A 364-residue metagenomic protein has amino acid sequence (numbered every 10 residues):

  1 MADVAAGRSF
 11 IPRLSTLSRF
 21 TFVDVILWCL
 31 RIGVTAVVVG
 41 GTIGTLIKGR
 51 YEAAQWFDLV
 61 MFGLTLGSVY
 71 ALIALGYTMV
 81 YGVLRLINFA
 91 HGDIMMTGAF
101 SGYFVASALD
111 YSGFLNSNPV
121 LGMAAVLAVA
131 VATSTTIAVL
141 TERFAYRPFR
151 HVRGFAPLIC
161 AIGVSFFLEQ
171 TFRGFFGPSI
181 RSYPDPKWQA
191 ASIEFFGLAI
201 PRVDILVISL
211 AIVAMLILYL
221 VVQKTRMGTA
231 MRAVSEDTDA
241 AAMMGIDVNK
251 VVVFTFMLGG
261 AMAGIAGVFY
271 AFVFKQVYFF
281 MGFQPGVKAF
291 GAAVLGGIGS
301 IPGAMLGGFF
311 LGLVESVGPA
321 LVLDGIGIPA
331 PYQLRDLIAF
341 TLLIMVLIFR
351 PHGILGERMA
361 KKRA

Functional and structural regions predicted by a protein language model:
M1-T45, F175, E236-M243, D247-K250 (+1 more regions): Cytosolic-side transmembrane-helix boundaries in multi-pass membrane proteins
A2-I73, S101, G113-A125, R153-A156 (+2 more regions): Membrane-interfacial amphipathic/re-entrant helices at transmembrane-helix boundaries
I11, M61, V83-L140, L321-P329: Membrane-embedded helix boundary and interhelical linker motif in transport proteins
W56-V105, L140-A156, L295-I301: Single transmembrane alpha-helix segments in multi-pass membrane proteins
L66, A199-Y278, I301-G307: Helix-loop-helix "hairpin" substructures at the membrane interface of multi-pass membrane proteins
G113-V164, T171, L218, L306-L311 (+2 more regions): Alpha-helical transmembrane segments within multi-pass membrane transporters and channels
N118, M123-V131, V253-A263, G267-F340: Transmembrane alpha-helical segments in multi-pass inner-membrane proteins
P148-K224, V251, V317-A320, D324-D336 (+2 more regions): Transmembrane helix-bundle core of multi-pass membrane transporters and related energy-transducing complexes
